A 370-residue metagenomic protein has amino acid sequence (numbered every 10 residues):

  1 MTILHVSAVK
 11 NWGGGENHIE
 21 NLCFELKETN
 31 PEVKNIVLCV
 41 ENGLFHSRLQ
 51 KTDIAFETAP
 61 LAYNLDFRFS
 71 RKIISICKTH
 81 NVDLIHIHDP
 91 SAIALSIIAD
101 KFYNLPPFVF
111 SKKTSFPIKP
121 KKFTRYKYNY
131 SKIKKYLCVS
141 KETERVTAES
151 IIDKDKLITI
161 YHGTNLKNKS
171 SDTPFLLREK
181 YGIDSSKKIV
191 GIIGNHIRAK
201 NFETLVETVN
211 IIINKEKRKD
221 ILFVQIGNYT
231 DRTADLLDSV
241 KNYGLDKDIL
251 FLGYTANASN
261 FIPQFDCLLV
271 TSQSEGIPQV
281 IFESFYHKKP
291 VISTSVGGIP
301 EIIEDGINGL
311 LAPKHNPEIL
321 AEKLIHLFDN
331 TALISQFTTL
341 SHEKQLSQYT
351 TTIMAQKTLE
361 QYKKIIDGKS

Functional and structural regions predicted by a protein language model:
G13-F24, K188, I192-I213, D235 (+4 more regions): A conserved mid-protein helix/loop that constitutes part of the nucleotide-sugar donor-binding site
V37-C39, P290-S293, I303: Short hydrophobic beta-strand element within catalytic cores of glycosyltransferases and related nucleotide-activated
V37-L44, T164, I193, L222-D235: Glycosyltransferase donor-sugar binding loop
I133-T159, T164-N168: A short, active-site helix/loop in glycosyltransferases that binds the activated sugar's phosphate group
K169-I183, D238: A short helix/loop element that forms part of the nucleotide-sugar donor recognition site in Leloir-type
E179, I319, H326, L333-Q348 (+1 more regions): A short, well-ordered alpha-helix in the C-terminal region of glycosyltransferases
Y254, Q273: Aromatic "clamp/platform" in nucleotide-sugar-dependent glycosyltransferases that forms part of the donor/acceptor
D305-G306, L310-P317, H326-T331: Conserved acidic donor-binding segment of nucleotide-sugar-dependent glycosyltransferases
